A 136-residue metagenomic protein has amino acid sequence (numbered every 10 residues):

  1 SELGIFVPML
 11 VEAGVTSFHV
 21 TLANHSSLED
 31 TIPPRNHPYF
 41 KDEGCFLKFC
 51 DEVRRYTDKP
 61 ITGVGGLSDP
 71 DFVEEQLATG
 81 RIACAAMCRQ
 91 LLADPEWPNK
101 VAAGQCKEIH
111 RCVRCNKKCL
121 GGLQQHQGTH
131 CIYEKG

Functional and structural regions predicted by a protein language model:
S1-G136: Flavin-dependent oxidoreductase catalytic cores
